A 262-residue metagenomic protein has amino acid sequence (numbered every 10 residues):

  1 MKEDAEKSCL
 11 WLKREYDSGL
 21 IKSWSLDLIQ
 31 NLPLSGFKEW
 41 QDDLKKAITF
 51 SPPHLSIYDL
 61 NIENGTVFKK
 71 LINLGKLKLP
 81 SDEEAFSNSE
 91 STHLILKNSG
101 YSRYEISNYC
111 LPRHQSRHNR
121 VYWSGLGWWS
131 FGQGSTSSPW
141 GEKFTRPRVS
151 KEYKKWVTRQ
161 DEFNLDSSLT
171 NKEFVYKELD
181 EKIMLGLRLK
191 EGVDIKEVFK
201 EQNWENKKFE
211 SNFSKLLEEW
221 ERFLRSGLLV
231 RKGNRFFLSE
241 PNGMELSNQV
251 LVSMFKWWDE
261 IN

Functional and structural regions predicted by a protein language model:
M1-E210: C-terminal scaffold of the Radical SAM
F86, K177, S214, P241-M244: An alpha-helix initiation/capping motif
G192-V193, L229, E260: Intrinsically disordered or highly flexible coil/loop and linker segments, enriched in small and charged/polar residues
N206-L224: Short amphipathic alpha-helical interaction segments
L224-N234: A short, conserved structural fragment
R235-E240: Minor-groove-contacting beta-hairpin "wing" of winged helix-turn-helix DNA-binding domains
P241-N262: Short, amphipathic alpha-helical interaction segments positioned at domain boundaries
